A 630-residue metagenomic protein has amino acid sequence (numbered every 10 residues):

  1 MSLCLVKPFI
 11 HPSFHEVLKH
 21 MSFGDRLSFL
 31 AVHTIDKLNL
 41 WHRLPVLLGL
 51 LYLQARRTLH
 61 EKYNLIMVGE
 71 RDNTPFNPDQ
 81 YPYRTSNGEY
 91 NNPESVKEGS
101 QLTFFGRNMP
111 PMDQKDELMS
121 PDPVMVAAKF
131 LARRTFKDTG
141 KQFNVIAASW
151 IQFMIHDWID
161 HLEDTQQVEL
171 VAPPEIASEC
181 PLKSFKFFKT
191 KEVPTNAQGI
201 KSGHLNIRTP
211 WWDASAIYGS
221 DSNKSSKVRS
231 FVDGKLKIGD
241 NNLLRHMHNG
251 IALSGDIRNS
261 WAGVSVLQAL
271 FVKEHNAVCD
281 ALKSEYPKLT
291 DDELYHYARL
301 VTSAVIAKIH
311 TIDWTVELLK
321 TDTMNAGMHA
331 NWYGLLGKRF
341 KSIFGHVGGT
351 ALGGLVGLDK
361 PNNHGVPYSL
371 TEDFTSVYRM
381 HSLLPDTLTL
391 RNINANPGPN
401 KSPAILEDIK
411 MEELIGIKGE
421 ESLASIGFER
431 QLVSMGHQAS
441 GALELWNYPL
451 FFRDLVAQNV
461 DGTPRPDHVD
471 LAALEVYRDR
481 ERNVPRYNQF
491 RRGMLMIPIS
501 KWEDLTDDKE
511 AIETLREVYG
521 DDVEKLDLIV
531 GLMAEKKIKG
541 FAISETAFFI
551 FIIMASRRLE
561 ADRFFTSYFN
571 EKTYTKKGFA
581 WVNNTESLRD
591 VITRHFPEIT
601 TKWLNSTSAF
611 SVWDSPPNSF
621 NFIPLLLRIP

Functional and structural regions predicted by a protein language model:
S2-A277, A281, Y297-A473, Y477 (+3 more regions): N-terminal accessory/cap region of cofactor-dependent oxidoreductases and related radical enzymes
S284: Metallocofactor- and cofactor-centric catalytic cores in central/energy metabolism, strongly enriched
D291-L294: Mobile, glycine-rich extracellular loop/lid and propeptide segments that shape or gate substrate/ligand access
M494: Flexible, acidic glycine-rich loops studded with aromatic residues
S500-K501: Hydrophobic, mid-to-C-terminal alpha-helical segments
